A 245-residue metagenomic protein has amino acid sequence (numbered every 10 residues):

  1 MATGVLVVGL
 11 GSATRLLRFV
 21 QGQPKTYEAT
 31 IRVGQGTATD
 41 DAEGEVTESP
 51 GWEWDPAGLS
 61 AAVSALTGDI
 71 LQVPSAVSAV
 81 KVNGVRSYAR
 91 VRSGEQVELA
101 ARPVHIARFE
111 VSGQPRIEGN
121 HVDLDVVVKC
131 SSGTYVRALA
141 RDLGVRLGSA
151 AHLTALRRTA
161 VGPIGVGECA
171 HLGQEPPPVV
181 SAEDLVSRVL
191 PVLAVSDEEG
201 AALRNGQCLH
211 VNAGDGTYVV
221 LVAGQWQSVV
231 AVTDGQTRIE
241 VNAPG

Functional and structural regions predicted by a protein language model:
M1-A138, D142-G167, V229: RNA pseudouridine synthases
T3-V5, Q23, V63, V145-G245: Accessory RNA 3′-end/elbow-binding domains used by RNA modification enzymes
